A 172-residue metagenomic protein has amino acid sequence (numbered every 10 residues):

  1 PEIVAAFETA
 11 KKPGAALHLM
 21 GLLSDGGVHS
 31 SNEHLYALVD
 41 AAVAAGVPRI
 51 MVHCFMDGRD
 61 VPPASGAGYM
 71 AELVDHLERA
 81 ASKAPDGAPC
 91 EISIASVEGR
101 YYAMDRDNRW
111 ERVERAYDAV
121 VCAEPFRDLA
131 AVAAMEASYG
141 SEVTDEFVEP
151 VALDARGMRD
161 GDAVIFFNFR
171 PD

Functional and structural regions predicted by a protein language model:
P1-D172: …; additionally, a secondary subgroup of soluble metalloenzymes is captured
